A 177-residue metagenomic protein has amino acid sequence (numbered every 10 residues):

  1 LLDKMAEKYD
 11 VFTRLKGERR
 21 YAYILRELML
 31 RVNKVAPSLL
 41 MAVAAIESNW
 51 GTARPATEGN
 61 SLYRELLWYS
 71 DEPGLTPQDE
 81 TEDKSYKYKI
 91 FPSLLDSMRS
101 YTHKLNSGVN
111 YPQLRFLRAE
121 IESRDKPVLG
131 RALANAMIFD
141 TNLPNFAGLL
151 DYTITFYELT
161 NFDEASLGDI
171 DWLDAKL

Functional and structural regions predicted by a protein language model:
L1-A42, I46, W50-L177: Catalytic cores of secreted/periplasmic lytic hydrolases that degrade extracellular macromolecules
